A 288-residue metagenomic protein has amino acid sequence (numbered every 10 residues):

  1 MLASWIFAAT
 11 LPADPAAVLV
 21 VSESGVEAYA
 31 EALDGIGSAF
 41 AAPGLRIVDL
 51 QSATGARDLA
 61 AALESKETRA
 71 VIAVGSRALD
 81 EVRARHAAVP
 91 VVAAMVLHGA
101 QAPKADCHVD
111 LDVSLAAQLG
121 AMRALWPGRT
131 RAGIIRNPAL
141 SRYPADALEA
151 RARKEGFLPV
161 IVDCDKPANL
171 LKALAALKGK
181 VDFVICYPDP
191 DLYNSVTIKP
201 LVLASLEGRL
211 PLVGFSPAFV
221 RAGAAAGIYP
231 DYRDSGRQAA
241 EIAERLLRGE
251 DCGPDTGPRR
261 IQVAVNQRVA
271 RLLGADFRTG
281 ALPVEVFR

Functional and structural regions predicted by a protein language model:
M1-A3: Bacterial N-terminal signal peptides that target proteins for export
I6-R288: Short hydrophobic alpha-helices and adjacent helix-cap/hinge residues
